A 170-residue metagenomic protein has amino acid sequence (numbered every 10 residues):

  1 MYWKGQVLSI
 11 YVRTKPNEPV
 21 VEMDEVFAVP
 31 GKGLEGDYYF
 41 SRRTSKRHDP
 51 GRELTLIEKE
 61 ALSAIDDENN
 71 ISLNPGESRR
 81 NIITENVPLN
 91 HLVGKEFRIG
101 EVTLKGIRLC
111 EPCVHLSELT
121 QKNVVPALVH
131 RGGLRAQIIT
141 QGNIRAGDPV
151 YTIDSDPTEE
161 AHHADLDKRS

Functional and structural regions predicted by a protein language model:
M1-S170: Metal-cofactor-dependent catalytic cores
